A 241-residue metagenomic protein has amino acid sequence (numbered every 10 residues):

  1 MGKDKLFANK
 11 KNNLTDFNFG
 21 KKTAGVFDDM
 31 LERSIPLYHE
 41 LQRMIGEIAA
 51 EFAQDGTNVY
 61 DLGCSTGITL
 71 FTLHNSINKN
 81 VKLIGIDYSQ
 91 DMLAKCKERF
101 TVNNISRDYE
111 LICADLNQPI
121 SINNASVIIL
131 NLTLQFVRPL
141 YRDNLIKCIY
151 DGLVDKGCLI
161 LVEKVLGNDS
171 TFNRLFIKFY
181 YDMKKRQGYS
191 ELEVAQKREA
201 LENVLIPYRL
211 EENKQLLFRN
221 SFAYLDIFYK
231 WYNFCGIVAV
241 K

Functional and structural regions predicted by a protein language model:
M1-V26: N-terminal, positively charged/glycine-rich alpha-helical extensions of SAM-dependent methyltransferases
L37-D55: Conserved alpha-helix/loop element of class I SAM-dependent methyltransferases that forms part of the SAM/SAH-binding
G56-S65: Conserved class I S-adenosyl-L-methionine
Y60, T69-Q118: Class I SAM-dependent methyltransferase SAM/SAH-binding core
I129: A conserved beta-strand element that flanks and buttresses the S-adenosyl-L-methionine
D143-D155: A short glycine-rich, Lys/Arg-flanked "PGG" loop and its adjoining helix->strand segment in the class I
K156-K164: Conserved beta-strand signature within the Rossmann-like core of class I S-adenosyl-L-methionine
V165-L216: C-terminal alpha-helical "lid/dimerization" subdomain adjacent to the S-adenosyl-L-methionine
